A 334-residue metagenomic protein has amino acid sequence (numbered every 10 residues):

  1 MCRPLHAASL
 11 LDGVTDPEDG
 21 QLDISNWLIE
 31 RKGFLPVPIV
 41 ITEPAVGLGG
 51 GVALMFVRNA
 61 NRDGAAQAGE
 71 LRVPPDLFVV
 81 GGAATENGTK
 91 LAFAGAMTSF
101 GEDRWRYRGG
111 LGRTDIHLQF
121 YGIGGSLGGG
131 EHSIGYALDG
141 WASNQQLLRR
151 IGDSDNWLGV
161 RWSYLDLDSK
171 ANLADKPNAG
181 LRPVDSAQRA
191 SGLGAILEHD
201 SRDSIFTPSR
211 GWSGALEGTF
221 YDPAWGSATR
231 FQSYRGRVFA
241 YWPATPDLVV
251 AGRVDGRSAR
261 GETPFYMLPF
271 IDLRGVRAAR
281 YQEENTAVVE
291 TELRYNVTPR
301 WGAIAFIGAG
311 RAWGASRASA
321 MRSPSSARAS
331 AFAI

Functional and structural regions predicted by a protein language model:
M1-R3: Bacterial N-terminal signal peptides
L5-V37, I41-P44: N-terminal periplasmic/intermembrane-space "pro-region" immediately following the signal or transit peptide
D19-G20, L35, L77-V79, S126-E131 (+4 more regions): Extracytoplasmic loops and strand-loop junctions of Gram-negative outer membrane beta-barrel proteins
D23-W27, F56-G69, G95-E102, Q146-D153 (+5 more regions): Outer-membrane beta-barrel proteins
N26-F34, I41-R189, E283: Gram-negative/organellar outer-membrane beta-barrel architecture
V40, V52-L54, F78-A84, G109-D115 (+8 more regions): Transmembrane beta-barrel strands of outer-membrane/channel proteins
R182-P183, S191-A315, M321: C-terminal outer-membrane beta-barrel translocator/porin domains of Gram-negative envelope proteins and their
A320-I334: C-terminal beta-signal and terminal closure region of outer-membrane beta-barrel proteins
